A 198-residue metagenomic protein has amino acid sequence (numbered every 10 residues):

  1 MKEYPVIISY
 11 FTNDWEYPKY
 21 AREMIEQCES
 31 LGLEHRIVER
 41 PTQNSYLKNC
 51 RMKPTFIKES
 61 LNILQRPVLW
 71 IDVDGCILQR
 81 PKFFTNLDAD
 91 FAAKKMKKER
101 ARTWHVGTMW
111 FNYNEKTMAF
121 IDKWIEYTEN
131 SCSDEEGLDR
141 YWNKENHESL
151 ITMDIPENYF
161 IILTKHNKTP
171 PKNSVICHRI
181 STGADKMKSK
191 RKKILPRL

Functional and structural regions predicted by a protein language model:
M1-R66, N146-H147, C177-L198: N-terminal anchoring/stem segment of glycosyltransferases
K2, A101-T103, P171: A generic fold-level signal
T12-D14, T42-Q43, G75-I77, K97-R100 (+4 more regions): Short, solvent-exposed loop/turn segments at secondary-structure junctions
D14-Y20, Y46-C50, E99-R102, Y113 (+1 more regions): Aromatic-acidic/polar surface patches that form glycan- and anion
R36-V38, L69-D72, A93, I151-I155: A structural signal for short, well-ordered beta-strand segments and their strand-loop junctions that often border
Y46, N86, W104, N173-I180: ER/Golgi luminal nucleotide-sugar-dependent glycosyltransferases, focusing on the catalytic module
R51-W104, T108-M118: GT-A fold catalytic core of metal-dependent nucleotide-sugar glycosyltransferases, centered on the diacidic
T55, K116-L198: Catalytic core and acceptor-binding pocket of nucleotide-sugar-dependent glycosyltransferases
